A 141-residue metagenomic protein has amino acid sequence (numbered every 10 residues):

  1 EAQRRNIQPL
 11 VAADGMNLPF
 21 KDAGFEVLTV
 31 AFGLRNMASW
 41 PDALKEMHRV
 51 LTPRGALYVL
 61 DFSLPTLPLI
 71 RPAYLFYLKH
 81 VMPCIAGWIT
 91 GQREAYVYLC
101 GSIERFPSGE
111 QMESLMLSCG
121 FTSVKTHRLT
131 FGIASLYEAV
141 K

Functional and structural regions predicted by a protein language model:
Q3, A38, T52, K141: Short conserved AdoMet
R4-K21: Conserved SAM-binding strand-loop segment of SAM-dependent methyltransferases
A23, A38-D42: Short N-terminal helix/helix-N-cap motif within the alpha/beta-hydrolase-1
L28-T29: Hydrophobic beta-strand segment of the Class I
F32-R35: Short catalytic micro-motifs in class I SAM-dependent methyltransferases
P41-A56: A short glycine-rich, Lys/Arg-flanked "PGG" loop and its adjoining helix->strand segment in the class I
L60-C119, K125: C-terminal alpha-helical "lid/dimerization" subdomain adjacent to the S-adenosyl-L-methionine
L115-K141: C-terminal lobe and adjacent flexible extensions of AdoMet/dcAdoMet transferase-like proteins
